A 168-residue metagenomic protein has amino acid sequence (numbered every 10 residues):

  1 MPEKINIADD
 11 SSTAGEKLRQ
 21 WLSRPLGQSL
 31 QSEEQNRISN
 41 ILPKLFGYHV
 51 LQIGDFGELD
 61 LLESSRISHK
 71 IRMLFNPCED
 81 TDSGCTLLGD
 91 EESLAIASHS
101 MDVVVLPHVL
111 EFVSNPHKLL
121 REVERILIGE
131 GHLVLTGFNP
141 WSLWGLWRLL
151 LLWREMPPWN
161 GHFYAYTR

Functional and structural regions predicted by a protein language model:
M1-K44: Class I SAM-dependent methyltransferase Rossmann-like catalytic core, especially the SAM/SAH-binding loop
E16, Q20, F56-E58, F138-L143 (+1 more regions): Short "lid" loop at the C-terminus of a central beta-strand within the Rossmann-like core of SAM-dependent
N36, N40-L94: Class I SAM-dependent methyltransferase SAM/SAH-binding core
E92-V104: A short acidic, Gly/Pro-enriched loop at the edge of an enzyme's catalytic core that lines a small-molecule cofactor
D102-H117: A short SAM/SAH-binding and catalytic strip from SAM-dependent methyltransferases
H117-H132: A short glycine-rich, Lys/Arg-flanked "PGG" loop and its adjoining helix->strand segment in the class I
H132-F163: Conserved class I S-adenosyl-L-methionine
